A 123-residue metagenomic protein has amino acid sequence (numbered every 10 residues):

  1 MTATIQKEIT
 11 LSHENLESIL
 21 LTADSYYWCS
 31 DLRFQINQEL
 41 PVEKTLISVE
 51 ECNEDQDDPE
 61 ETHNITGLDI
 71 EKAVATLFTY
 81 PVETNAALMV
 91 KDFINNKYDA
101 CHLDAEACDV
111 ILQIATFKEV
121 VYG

Functional and structural regions predicted by a protein language model:
M1-T62: Long, contiguous N-terminal structural blocks used for assembly/anchoring
A3, Q56-D57, K91-E106: A near-ubiquitous, low-amplitude feature marking generic local secondary-structure context
S12, T66, N85, C101-D104: A diffuse structural propensity rather than consistent per-protein peaks
L16-I19, E83, A107, L112: Alpha-helical interaction segments
I19-A23, A73-L77, D92-F93, I111-A115: Residues that form generic nucleotide/phosphate-binding pockets
A23, Y27, E39, K72 (+3 more regions): Short, flexible helical or helix-coil boundary motifs
D55-E61, I65-D92: Acidic, low-complexity, intrinsically disordered interaction modules
K97-Y122: Short, compact, well-ordered microdomains
